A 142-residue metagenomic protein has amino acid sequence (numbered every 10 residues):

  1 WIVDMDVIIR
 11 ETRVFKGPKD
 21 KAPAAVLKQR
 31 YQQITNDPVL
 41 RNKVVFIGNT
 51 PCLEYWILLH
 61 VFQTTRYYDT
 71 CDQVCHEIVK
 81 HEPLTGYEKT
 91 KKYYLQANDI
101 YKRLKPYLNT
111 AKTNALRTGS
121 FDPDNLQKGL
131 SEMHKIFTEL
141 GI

Functional and structural regions predicted by a protein language model:
W1-V3: Structural beta-sheet core signal
M5-I142: C-terminal accessory helical subdomains adjacent to catalytic cores in phosphodiester- and nucleotide-handling enzymes
